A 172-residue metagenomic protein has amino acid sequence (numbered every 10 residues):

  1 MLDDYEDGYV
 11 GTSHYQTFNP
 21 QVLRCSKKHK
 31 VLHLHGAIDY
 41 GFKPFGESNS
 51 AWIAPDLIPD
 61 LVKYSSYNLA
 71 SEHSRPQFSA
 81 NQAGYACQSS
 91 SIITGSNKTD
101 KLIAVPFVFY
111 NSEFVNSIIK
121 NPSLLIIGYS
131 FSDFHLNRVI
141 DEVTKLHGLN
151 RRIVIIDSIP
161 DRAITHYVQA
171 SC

Functional and structural regions predicted by a protein language model:
M1-S90, L102: Extended, H/D-rich, highly charged conserved domains that either
Q21, K27, N97-C172: SIR2/sirtuin-family catalytic core signature
S90-S96: Gly-rich Lys/Arg/Thr-decorated short loops/hinges at beta-loop-alpha junctions or inter-strand turns that position
